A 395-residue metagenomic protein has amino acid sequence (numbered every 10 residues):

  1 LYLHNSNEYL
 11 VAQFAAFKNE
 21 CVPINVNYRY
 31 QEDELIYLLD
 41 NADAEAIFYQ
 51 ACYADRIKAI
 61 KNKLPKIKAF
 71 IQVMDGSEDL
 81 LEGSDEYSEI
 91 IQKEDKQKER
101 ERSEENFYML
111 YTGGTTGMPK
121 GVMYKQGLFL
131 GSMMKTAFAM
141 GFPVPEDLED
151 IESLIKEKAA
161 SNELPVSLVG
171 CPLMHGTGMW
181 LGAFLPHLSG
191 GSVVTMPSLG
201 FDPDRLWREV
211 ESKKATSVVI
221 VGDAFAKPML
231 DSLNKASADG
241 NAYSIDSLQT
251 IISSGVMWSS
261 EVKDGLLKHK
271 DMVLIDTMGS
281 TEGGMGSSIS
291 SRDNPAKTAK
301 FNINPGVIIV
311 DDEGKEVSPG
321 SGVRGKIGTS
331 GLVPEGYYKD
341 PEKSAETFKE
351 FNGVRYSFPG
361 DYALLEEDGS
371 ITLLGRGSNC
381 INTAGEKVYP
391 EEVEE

Functional and structural regions predicted by a protein language model:
L1-Y30, K387: Conserved AMP-binding/adenylate-forming
K18-I90: Structural core segment of the AMP-binding/adenylate-forming
Y30-Y37, E45-Y49, R208-E211, G279 (+4 more regions): AMP-binding/adenylate-forming catalytic core of the ANL superfamily
Q92-G113, G117-M118, K156-S167: Conserved pre-ATP/AMP-binding loop-to-beta segment of ANL
F107-D147: Conserved AMP-binding A3 loop
G114, L188-S189, A215-I220, L230-A296 (+2 more regions): Gly/Ser/Thr-rich phosphate-binding loop
L130-G170, M174-V219, S232, A236: Conserved AMP-binding/adenylation subdomain of ANL enzymes
H269, I308-T329, L365-D368: Conserved beta-loop-beta connector loops within the AMP-binding
